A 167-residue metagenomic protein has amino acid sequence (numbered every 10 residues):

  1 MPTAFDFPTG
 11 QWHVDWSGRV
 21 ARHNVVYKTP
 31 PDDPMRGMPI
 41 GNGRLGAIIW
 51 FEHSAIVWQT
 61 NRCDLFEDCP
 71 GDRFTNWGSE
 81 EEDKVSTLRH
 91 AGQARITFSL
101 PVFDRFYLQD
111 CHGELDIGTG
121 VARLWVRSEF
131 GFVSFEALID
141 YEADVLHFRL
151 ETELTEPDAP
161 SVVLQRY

Functional and structural regions predicted by a protein language model:
P2-Y167: Aromatic-residue-lined binding/catalytic grooves and analogous aromatic/hydrophobic interfacial grooves in multimeric
